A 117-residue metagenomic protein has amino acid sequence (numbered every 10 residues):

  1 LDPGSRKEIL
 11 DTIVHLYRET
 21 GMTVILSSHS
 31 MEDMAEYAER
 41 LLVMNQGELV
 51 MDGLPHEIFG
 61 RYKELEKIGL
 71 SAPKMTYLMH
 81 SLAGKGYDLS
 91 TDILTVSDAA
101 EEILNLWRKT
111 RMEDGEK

Functional and structural regions predicted by a protein language model:
P3-S5: Helix N-cap at the start of a conserved alpha-helix in ABC-type nucleotide-binding domains
K7-E19: Helical segment within the ABC ATPase nucleotide-binding domain
S28-H29: H-loop/switch region of ABC-family ATPase nucleotide-binding domains
M34-E36: A short, surface-exposed alpha-helical micro-motif characterized by mixed small hydrophobic and charged/polar residues
L42: Conserved catalytic/dimer-interface elements of ABC ATPase nucleotide-binding domains
D52-G53: ABC ATPase "signature
L65-K117: ABC ATPase nucleotide-binding domains
